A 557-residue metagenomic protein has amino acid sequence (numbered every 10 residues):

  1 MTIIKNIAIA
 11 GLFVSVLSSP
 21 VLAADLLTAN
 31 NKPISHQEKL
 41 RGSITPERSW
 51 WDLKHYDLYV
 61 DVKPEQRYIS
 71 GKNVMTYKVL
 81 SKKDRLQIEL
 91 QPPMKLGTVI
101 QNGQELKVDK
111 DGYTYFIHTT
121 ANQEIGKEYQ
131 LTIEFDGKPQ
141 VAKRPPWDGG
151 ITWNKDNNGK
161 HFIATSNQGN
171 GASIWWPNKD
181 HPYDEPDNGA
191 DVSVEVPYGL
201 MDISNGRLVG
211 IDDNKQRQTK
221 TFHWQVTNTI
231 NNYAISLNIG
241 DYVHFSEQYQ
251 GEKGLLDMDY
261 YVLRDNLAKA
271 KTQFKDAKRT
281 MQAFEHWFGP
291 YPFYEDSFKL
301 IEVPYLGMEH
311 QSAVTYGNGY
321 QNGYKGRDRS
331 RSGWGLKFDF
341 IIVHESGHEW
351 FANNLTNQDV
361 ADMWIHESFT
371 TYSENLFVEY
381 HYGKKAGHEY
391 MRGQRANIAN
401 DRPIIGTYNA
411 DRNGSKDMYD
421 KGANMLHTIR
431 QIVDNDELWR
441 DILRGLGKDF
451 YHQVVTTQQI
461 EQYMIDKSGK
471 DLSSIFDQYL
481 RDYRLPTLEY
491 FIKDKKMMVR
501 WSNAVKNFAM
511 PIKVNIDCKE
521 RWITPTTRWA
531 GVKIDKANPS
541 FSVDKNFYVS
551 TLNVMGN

Functional and structural regions predicted by a protein language model:
A24-S70, G97, N154-K160, A164 (+1 more regions): N-terminal, polar/Ser/Thr-rich
L26-L27, L86, Q91-N154, G531-K536: A surface-exposed beta-strand-loop module
H36-Q37, E47, E134-Y242, S246 (+1 more regions): Extended, low-hydrophobicity, Ser/Thr/Pro/Gly-biased non-transmembrane segments
V74-M94, W176-P197, Q458, M498-N515: Surface-exposed beta-strand/loop patches in extracellular or lumenal glycoproteins
K95-N102, I203, L472-S473, K493-N546: Beta-strand-rich binding/interaction modules
N154, H161, V192, K220-H223 (+4 more regions): Juxtacatalytic substrate-recognition/specificity segment
T227, M363, E367-T428, I432 (+1 more regions): Acidic/His/Gly-enriched intrinsically disordered linker/tail segments that often contain short helix/coil "MoRF-like"
P292, S415-M497: Amphipathic alpha-helical substructures
